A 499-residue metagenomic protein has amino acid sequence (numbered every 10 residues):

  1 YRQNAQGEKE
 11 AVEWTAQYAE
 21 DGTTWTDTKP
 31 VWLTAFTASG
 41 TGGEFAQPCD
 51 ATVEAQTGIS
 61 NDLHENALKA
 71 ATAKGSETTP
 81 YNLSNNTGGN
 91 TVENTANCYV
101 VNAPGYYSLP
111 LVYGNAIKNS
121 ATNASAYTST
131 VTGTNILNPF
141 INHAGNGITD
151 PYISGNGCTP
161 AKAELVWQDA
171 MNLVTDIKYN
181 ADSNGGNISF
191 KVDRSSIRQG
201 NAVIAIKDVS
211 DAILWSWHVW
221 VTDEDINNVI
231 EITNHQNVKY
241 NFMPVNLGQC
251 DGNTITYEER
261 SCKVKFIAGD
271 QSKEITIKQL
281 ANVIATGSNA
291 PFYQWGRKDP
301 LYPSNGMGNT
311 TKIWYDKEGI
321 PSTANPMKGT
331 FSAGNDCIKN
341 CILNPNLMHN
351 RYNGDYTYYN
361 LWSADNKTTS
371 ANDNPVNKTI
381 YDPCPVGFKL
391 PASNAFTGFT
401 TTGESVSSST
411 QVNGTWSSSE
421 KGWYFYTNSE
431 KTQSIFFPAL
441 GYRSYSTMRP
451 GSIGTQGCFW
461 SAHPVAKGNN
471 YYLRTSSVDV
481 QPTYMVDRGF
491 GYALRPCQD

Functional and structural regions predicted by a protein language model:
Y1-D176, I230-D270: Solvent-exposed, low-complexity, repeat-rich "mucin-like" stalks and linkers
K178-G186, T233-N237, S417-S419, S429-E430 (+1 more regions): Short, ordered beta-strand-loop transition motifs
S183-Q199: Extracellular/luminal low-complexity segments enriched in Ser/Thr/Pro
R198-V209: A short beta-strand micro-motif common to beta-rich folds, especially ectodomain repeats
A212-W217: Extracellular and select intracellular beta-sandwich modules with Ser/Thr-enriched, small-residue motifs on
H218-N227: Short beta-strand edge segments in extracellular beta-sheet folds
I232-Y358: Conserved, compact domain cores that house catalytic/ligand-binding motifs in diverse enzymes and effector modules
A333, K339-D499: C-terminal, surface-exposed recognition/capping segments
